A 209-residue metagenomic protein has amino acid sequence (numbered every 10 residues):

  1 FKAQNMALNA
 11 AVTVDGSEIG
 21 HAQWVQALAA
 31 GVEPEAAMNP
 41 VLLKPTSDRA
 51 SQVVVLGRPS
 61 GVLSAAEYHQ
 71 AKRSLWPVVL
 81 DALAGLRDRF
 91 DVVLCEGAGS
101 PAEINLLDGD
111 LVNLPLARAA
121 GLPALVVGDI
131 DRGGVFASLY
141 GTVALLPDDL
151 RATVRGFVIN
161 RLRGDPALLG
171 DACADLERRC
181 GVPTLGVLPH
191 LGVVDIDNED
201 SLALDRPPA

Functional and structural regions predicted by a protein language model:
F1-A209: Flexible phosphate-sensing "switch/lid" loops adjacent to ATP/NTP-binding sites across phosphate-transfer
